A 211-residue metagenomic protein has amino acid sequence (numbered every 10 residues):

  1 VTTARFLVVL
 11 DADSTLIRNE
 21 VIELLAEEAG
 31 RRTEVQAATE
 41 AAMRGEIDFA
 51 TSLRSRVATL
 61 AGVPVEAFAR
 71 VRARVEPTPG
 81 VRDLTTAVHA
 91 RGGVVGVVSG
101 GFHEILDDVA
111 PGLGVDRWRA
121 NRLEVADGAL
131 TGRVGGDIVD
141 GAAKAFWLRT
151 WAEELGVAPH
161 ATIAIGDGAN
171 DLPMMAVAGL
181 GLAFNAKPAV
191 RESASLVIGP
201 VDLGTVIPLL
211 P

Functional and structural regions predicted by a protein language model:
V1-L123, D127, V201: Alpha-helical substrate-recognition element adjacent to the catalytic core
R72-P211: C-terminal cap/substrate-recognition subdomain and adjoining C-terminal extension of metal-dependent phosphatase-like
